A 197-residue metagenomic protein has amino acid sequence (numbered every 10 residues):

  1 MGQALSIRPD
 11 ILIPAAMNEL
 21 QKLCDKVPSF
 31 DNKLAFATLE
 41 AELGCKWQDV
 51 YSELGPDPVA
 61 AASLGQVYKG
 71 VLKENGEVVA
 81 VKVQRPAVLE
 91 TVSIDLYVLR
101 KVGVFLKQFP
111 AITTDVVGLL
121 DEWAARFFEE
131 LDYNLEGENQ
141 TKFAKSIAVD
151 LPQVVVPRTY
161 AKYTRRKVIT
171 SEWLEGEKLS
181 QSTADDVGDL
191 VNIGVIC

Functional and structural regions predicted by a protein language model:
M1-C197: Broad phosphate/nucleotide-binding scaffolds in NTP-utilizing and phosphate-metabolizing enzymes
